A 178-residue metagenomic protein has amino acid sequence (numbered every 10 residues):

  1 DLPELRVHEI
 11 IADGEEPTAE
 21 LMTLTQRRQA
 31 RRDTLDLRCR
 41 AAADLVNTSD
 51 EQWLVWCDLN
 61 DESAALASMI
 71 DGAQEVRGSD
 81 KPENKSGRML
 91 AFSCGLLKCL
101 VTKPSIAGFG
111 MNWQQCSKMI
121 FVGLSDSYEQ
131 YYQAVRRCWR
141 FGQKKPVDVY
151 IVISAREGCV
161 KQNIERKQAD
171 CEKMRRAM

Functional and structural regions predicted by a protein language model:
D1-W53, C57-M69, K161-Q162, K167-M178: Interdomain linker/hinge connecting the two RecA-like lobes of the SF2 helicase core
H8-I10, E75-G78, V152: Hydrophobic residues at beta-strand termini and immediately following loops that shape nucleotide-binding pockets
L54-W56, A64-A65, D71-A107: Conserved helicase ATPase core of P-loop NTP-dependent helicases/translocases
E62-A64, G108-G110, Y128: Short, well-ordered alpha-helical microsegments
E83-G87, M111, D126-Q133: Active-site-adjacent loop/helix micro-motif of nuclease/hydrolase catalytic cores
L100, M119-I120, C138: Short, well-ordered beta-strand core segments
M111-L124, V147-I151: A short beta-strand element within the Helicase C-terminal
D126-M178: A conserved SF2-helicase RecA2
